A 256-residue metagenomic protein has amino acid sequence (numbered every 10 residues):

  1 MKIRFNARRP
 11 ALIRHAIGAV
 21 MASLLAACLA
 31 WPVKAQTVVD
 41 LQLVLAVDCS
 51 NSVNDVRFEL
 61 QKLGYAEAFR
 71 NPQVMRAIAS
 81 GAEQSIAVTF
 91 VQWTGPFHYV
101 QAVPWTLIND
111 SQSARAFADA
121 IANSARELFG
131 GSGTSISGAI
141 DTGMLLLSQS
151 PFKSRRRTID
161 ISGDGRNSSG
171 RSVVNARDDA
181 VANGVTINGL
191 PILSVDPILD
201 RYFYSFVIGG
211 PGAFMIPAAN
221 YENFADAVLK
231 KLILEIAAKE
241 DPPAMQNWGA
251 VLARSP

Functional and structural regions predicted by a protein language model:
M1-I13: N-terminal secretory signal peptides that target proteins for export/translocation
A16-C28: Bacterial N-terminal signal peptides
W31-A35: Sec/Tat signal peptide C-region and signal peptidase I cleavage site
T37-P104, A139, G143, T158-S162 (+1 more regions): Von Willebrand factor
G81-A122, L199-S205: Short beta-strand-loop
I108, Q112-R157, G189-L199, A227: Von Willebrand factor
G165-F206: VWA/integrin I-like adhesion module and closely mimicked acidic/polar interface patches used
I192-P243: Von Willebrand factor A/integrin I-like adhesion domains
